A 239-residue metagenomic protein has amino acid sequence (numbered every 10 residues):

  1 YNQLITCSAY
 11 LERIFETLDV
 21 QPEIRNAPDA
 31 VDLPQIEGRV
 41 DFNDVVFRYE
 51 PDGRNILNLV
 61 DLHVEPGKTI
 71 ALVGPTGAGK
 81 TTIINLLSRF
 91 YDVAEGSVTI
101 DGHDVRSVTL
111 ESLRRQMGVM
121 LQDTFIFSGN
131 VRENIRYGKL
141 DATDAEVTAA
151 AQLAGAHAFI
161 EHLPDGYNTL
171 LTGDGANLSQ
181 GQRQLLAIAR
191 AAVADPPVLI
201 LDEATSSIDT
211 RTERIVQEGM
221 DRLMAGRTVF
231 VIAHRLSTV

Functional and structural regions predicted by a protein language model:
Y1-T17: Cytosolic ends of transmembrane helices, especially the final helix of ABC transmembrane type-1 domains
D19, I24-D29, L33-V239: ABC-type nucleotide-binding domain
